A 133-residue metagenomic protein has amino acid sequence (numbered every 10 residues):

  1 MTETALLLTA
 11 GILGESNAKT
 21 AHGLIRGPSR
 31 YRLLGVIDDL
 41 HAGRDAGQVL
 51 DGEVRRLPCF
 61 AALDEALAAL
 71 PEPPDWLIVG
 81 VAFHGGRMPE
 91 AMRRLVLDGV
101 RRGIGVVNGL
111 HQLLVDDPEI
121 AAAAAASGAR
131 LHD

Functional and structural regions predicted by a protein language model:
M1-R32: N-terminal phosphate-binding or glycine-rich loops at protein starts, especially the Walker A/P-loop of NTPases
E15-S16, H41-G47, L113-D117: Short, charged/polar "capping" segments at the starts of alpha-helices and the immediately preceding loops
L33, D39-P58: N-terminal beta-loop-helix "entrance" segment that forms/cooperates in small-molecule cofactor or anionic ligand
L50-A69, F83, M88-M92: Glycine-rich, highly charged phosphate/nucleotide-binding loops
L70-W76: Short acidic/histidine-rich motifs immediately flanking catalytic phosphotransfer sites in two-component signaling
P74, R102-G105, S127-A129: A short helix->loop->beta-strand "cap" motif at the edges of active sites that frequently abuts
R87, L110-D133: Rossmann-fold NAD(P)-binding glycine/threonine-rich loop
D98-V115: ADP-ribose/adenylate-binding Rossmann-like module
